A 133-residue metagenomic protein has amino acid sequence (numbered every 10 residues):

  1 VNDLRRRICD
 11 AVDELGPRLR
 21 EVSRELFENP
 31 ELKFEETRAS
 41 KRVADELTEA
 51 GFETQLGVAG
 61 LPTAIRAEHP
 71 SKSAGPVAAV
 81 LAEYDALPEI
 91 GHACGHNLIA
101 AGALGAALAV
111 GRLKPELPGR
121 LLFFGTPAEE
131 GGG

Functional and structural regions predicted by a protein language model:
N2-R120: Acidic/His- and Gly-rich active-site-bordering loop/insert found across diverse amide/peptide-bond hydrolases
T37, G132-G133: Metal-dependent catalytic neighborhoods of phosphoester/phosphodiester hydrolases
Y84-L87, F124-G132: Acidic, glycine-rich active-site loops and adjacent beta-strand->loop/helix elements that engage anionic groups
